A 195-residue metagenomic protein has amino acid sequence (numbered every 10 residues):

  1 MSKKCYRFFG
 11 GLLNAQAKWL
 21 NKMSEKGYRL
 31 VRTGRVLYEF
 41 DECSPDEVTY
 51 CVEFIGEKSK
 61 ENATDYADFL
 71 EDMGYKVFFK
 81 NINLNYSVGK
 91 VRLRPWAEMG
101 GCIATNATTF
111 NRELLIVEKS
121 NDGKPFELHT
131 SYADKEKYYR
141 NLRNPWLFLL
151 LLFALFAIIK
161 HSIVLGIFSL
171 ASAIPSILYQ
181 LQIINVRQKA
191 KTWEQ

Functional and structural regions predicted by a protein language model:
M1-Q195: Terminus-proximal functional modules
